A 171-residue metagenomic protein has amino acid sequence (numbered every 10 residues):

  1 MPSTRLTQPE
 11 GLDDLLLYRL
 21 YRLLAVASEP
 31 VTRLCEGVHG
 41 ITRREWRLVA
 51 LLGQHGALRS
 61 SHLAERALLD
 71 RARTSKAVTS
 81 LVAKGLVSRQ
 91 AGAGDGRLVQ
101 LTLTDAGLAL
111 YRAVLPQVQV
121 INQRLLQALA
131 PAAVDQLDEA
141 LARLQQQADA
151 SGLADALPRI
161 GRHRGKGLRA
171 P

Functional and structural regions predicted by a protein language model:
M1-H39, L86, K166-P171: N-terminal leader segment of winged-helix/HTH proteins
M1-P9, A132-P171: C-terminal regulatory/oligomerization modules of transcriptional regulators
T4, R66, T79-A142: Charged, amphipathic alpha-helical coiled-coil/dimerization segments
L15, R47, R124: Active-site phosphate/pyrophosphate-handling residues
R19-Y21, T32, E36, H55-S60 (+2 more regions): Hydrophobic/basic alpha-helical segments enriched in Actinobacteria
E29-R73, V78, K84, L153-A156: N-terminal helix-turn-helix DNA-binding core of bacterial DNA-binding proteins
